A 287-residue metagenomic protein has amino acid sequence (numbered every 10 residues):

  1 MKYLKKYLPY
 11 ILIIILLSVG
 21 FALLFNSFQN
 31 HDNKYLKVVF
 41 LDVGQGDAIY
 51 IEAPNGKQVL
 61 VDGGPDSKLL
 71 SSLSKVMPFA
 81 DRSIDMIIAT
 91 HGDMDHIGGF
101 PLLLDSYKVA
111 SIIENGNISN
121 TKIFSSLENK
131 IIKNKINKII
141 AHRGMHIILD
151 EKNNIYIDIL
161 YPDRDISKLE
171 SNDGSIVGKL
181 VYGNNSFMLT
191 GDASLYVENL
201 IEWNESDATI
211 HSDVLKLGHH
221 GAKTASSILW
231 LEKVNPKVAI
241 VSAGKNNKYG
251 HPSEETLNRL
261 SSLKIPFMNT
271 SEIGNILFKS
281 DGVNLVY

Functional and structural regions predicted by a protein language model:
K2-Y287: Non-globular, low-confidence helical/coil segments that flank catalytic cores
